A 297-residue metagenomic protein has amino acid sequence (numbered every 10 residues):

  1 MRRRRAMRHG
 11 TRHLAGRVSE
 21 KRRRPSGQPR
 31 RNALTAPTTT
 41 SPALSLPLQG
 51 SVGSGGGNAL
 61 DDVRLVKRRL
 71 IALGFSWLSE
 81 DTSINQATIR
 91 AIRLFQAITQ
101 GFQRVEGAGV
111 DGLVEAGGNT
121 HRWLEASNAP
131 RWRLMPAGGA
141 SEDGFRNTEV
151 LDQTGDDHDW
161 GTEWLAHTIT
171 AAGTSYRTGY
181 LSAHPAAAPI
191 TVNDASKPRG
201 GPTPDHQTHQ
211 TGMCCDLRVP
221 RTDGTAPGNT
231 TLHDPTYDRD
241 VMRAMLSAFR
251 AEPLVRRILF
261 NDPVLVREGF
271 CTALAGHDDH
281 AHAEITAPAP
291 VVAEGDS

Functional and structural regions predicted by a protein language model:
M1-R24, Q28: Cationic, amphipathic, low-complexity alpha-helical segments enriched in hydrophobics plus arginine/proline
G27-T82: Acidic, Ser/Thr/Pro/Gly-enriched interdomain connector segments
S41-V52, L73-G74, W132-W160, R221-T231: Acidic/histidine-rich, surface-exposed loop or edge segments in extracytoplasmic proteins
S83-A91, L113-H121, P185-P204, N261-E268: Acidic helix-start/capping segments at beta-turn-to-alpha-helix junctions
Q86, R90, L94, I98-R131: Extracellular LysM carbohydrate-binding repeats and other cell-envelope/extracellular binding modules
P130-V192, V241-A248, V255: Active-site acidic/histidine clusters and adjacent loop/turn architecture that either coordinate catalytic ions
T203-D223: Short, surface-exposed glycine/acidic/tryptophan-bearing loops
V219, G224-S297: Catalytic cores and adjacent binding grooves of peptidoglycan-active enzymes
